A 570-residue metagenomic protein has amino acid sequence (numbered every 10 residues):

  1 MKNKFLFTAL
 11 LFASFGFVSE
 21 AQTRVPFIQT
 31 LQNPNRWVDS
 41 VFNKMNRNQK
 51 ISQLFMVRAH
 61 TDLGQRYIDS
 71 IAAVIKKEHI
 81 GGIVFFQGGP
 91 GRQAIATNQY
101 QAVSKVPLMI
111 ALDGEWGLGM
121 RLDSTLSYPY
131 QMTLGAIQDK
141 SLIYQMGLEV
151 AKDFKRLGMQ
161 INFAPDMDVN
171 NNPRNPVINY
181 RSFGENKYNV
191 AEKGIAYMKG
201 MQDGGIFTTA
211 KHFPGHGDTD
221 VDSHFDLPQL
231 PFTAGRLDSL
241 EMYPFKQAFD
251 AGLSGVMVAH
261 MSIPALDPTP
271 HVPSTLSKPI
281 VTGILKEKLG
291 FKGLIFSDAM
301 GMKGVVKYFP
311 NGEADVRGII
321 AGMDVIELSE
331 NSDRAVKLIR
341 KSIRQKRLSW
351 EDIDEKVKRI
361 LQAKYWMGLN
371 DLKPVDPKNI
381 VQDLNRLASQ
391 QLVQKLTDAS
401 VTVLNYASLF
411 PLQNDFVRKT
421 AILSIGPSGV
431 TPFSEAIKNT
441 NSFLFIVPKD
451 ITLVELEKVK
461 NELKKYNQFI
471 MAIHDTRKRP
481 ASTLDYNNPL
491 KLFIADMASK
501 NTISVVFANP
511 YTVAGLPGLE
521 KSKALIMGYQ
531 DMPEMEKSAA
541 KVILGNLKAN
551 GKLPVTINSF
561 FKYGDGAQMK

Functional and structural regions predicted by a protein language model:
M1-P26: Bacterial Sec-dependent N-terminal signal peptides
A21-V57, D62-A73, E287, F309-K570: Preference for extracellular/luminal or secreted protein segments
N46, Y67, I83, G91-L108 (+3 more regions): Second-shell residues forming the walls of enzyme active-site clefts
S52, A72-G88, P173-R174, F249-V272 (+1 more regions): Short acidic, glycine-rich surface-loop motifs adjacent to enzyme active sites
M56, I80-F85, Q160-D168, M323-I326: Divalent metal-dependent hydrolysis catalytic cores, especially in the metallo-beta-lactamase
H60-L63, L112-M120, Q160-N170, A210-H216 (+3 more regions): Short glycine-enriched loops at secondary-structure junctions
S70-F86, L148-I161: Catalytic domains of carbohydrate-active enzymes, especially glycoside hydrolases
I137-M159, D166-S182, K187, G194 (+4 more regions): A substrate-binding/cap region within the structured catalytic cores of diverse enzymes
